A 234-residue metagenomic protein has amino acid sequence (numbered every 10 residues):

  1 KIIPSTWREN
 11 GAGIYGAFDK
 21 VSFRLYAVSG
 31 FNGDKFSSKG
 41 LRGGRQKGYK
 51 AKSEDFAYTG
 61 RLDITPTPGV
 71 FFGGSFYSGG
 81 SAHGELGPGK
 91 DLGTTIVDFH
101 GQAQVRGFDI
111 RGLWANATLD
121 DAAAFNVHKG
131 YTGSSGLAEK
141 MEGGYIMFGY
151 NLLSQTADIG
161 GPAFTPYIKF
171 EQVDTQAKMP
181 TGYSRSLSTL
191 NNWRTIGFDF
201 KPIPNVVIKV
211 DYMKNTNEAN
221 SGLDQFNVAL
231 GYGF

Functional and structural regions predicted by a protein language model:
K1-D63, G80-H83, G231: Surface-exposed coil loops of outer-membrane beta-barrel proteins
G69-F234: Outer-membrane beta-barrel pore domains
